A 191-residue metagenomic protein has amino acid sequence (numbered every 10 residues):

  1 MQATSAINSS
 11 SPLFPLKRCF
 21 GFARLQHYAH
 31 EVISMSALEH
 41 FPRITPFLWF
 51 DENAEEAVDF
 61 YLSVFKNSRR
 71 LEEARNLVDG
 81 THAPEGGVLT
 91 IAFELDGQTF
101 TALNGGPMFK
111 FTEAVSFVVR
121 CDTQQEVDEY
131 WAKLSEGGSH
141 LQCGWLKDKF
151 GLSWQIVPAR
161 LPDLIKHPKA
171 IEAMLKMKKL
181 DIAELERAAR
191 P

Functional and structural regions predicted by a protein language model:
Q2, Q26-H30: Low-complexity, intrinsically disordered or signal/transmembrane-proximal segments
S5-S11: Low-acidity, Ser/Thr- and Arg-rich intrinsically disordered low-complexity segments
L38, L48-G97: Core segments of cupin and vicinal oxygen chelate
R43, G87, S139-L141: Short, small/polar residue-rich loop motifs at catalytic or cofactor-binding pockets
A54, S63-N67, L95-T99, K110-S153 (+2 more regions): Vicinal oxygen chelate
R160-K176: A short, polar/charged loop-to-alpha-helix boundary motif
A173-K178, I182-P191: Short, C-terminally biased terminal segments at protein or domain edges
